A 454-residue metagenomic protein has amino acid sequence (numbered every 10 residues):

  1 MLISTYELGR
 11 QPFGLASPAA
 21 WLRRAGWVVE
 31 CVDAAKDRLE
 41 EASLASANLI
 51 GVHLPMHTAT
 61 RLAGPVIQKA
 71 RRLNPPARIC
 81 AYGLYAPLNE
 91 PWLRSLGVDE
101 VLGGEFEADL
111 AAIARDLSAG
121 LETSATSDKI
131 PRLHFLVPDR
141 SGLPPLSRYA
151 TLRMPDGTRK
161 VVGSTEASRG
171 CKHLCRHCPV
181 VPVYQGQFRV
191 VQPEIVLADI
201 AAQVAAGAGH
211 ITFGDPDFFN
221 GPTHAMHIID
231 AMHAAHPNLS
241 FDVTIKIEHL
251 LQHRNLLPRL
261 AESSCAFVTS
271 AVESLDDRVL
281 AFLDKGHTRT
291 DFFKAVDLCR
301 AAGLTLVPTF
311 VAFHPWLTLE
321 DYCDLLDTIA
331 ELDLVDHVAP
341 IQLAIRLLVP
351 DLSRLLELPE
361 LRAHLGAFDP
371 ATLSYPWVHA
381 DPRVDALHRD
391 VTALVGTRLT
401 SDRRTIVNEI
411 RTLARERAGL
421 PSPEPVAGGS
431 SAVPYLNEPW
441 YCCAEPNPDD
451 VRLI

Functional and structural regions predicted by a protein language model:
M1-A205: Acidic, low-complexity intrinsically disordered segments
M1-I3, R23-R24, C31, S43-V52 (+3 more regions): Radical SAM enzyme core and accessory elements
Y6-E7, M56, D217, I247 (+2 more regions): Residue-level signal for short, function-critical loop segments
L22, V66-A70, N74, I228 (+4 more regions): Hydrophobic positions in alpha-helices of CheY-like receiver
V28-E30, A77-I79, I211, F241 (+1 more regions): Hydrophobic anchor at the start of a short beta-strand that flanks the dinucleotide cofactor-binding loop
N48, D99, G209-I211, A266 (+1 more regions): Short acidic/polar active-site loop segments enriched in Thr and Asp
P144-T305: Radical SAM [4Fe-4S] cluster-binding motif and immediate context
P222, H233-T412: A structural motif corresponding to the C-terminal lobe/cap of the Radical SAM core domain
